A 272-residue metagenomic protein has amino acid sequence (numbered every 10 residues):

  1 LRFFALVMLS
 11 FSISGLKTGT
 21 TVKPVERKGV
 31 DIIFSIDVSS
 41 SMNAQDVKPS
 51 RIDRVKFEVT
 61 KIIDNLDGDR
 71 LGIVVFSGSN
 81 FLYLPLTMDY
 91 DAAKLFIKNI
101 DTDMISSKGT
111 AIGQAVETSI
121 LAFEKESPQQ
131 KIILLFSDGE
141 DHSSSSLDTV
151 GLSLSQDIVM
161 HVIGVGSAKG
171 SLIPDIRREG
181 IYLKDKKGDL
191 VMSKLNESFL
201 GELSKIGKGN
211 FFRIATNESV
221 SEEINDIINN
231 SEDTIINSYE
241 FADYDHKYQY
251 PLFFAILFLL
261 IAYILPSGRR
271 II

Functional and structural regions predicted by a protein language model:
L1-P24, N230-I272: C-terminal signal-anchor/stop-transfer transmembrane helix together with its immediate cytosolic, Lys/Arg-enriched
L9, S119, M160, S204 (+1 more regions): Residue-level signature of catalytic and energy-coupling elements of molecular machines, predominantly ATP/GTP-dependent
G15-K131, S145-D148: Membrane-embedded segments
S40-S41, G78-L82, G139-H142, G166-G170 (+1 more regions): Solvent-exposed loop/turn segments at secondary-structure junctions within structured extracellular/periplasmic domains
P85, F96, T118, K131-G139 (+3 more regions): Soluble extramembrane regions of membrane proteins in the secretory/endomembrane system
D89-A92, R178-I181, N229-E232: Short, hinge-like loop/turn segments at secondary-structure boundaries
S106-T110, E140-I206: VWA/integrin I-like adhesion module and closely mimicked acidic/polar interface patches used
L200-N230: Extended, hydrophilic extramembrane loops/domains of integral membrane proteins
